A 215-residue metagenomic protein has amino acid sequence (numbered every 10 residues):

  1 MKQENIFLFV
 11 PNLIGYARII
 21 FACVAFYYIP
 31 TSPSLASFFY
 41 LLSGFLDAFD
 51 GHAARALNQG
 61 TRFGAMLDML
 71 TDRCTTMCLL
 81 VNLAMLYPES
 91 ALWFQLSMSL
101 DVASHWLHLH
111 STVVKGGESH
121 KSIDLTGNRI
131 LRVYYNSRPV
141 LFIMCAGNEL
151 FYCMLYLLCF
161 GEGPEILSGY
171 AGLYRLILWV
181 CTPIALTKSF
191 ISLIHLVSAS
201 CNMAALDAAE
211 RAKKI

Functional and structural regions predicted by a protein language model:
M1-V10, S37, T112-I215: C-terminal membrane-associated helical module and adjoining short loops/tails
N12-M66, T76-V102, Y174-T182: Membrane-embedded alpha-helical segments that form the functional core of polytopic membrane enzymes, especially those
G15-A22, T71-L80, H105, P139-C159: Core segments of transmembrane alpha-helices that mediate helix-helix packing or line hydrophobic substrate/ligand
I20-T31, F49-H52, V81-M85, A103-V114 (+3 more regions): Structural signature of transmembrane alpha-helix termini at the membrane-water interface
T71, T75, E89-L92, L96 (+4 more regions): Charge-rich, low-complexity amphipathic helices in intrinsically disordered tails/linkers adjacent to domains
